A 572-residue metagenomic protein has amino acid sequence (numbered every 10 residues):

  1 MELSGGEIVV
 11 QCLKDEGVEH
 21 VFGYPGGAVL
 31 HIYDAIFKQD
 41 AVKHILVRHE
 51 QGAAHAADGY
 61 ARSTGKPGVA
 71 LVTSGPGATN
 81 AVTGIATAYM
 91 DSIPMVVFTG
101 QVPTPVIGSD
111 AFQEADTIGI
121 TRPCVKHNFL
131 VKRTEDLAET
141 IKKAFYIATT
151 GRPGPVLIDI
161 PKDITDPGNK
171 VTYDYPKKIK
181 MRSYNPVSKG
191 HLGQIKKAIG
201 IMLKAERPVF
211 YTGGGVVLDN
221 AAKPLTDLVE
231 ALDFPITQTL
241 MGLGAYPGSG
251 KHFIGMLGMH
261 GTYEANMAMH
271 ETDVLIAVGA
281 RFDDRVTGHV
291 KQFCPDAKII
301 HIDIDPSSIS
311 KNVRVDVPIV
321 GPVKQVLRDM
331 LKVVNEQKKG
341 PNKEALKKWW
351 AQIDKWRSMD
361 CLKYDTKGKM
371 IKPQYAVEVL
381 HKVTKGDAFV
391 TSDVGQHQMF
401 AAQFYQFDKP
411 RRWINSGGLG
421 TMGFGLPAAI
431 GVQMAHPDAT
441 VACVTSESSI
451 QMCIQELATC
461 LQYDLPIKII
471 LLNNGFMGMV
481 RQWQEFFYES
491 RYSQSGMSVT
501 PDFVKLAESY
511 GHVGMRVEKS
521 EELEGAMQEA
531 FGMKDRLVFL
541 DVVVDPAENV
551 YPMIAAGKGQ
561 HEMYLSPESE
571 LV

Functional and structural regions predicted by a protein language model:
M1-P341, V379, V383-G386, P466-L471 (+3 more regions): N-terminal alpha/beta PP-like core and its mobile active-site loop of ThDP/TPP-dependent enzymes
V9-V10, K14, V18-E19, I32-I36 (+2 more regions): Active-site diphosphate/adenylate-binding microenvironment
Y24-G26, I45-H55, A70-G77, K132-R133 (+8 more regions): Active-site nucleophile and cofactor-binding loops and adjacent substrate-binding regions of central metabolic enzymes
V106-G108, F112-Q113, S310-N312, P318-V320 (+2 more regions): Thiamine diphosphate
E135, I195, A205, D296-V394 (+2 more regions): Phosphate/pyrophosphate-binding active-site segments
L157, H301, T391, V444-T445: Generic enzyme active-site microenvironment
D159-I164, G395-H397, V543: A glycine-rich phosphate-binding loop feature that marks nucleotide/adenosyl-phosphate handling sites
G213-V217, T366, S446-S448: Conserved short loop/turn motifs at secondary-structure junctions
